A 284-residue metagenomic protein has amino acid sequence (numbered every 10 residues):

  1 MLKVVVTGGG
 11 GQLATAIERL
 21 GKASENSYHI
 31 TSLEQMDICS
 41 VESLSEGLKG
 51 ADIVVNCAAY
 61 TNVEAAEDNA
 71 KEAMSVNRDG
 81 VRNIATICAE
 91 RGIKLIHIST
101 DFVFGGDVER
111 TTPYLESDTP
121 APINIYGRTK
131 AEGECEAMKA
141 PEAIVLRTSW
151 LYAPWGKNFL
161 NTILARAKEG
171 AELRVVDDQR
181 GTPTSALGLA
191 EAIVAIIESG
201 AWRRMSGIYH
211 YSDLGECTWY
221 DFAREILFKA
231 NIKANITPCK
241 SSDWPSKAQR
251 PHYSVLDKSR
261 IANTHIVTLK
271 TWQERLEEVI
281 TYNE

Functional and structural regions predicted by a protein language model:
V4-L20: N-terminal Rossmann NAD(P)H-binding glycine-rich loop of SDR-like oxidoreductase domains
Q12, T218-W219, S241-K258: Active-site loop of classical SDR/Rossmann-like NAD(P)-dependent oxidoreductases, centered on the catalytic Tyr-X3-Lys
S24-L44: Adenosine-cofactor binding site in Rossmann-like domains, unifying the SAM/SAH pocket of S-adenosylmethionine-dependent
I38-R78, I87-A89: NAD(P)H-binding glycine-rich loop region in Rossmannoid oxidoreductase-like domains and their noncatalytic homologs
D68, S75, G80-N83, E90 (+2 more regions): Catalytic helix-loop patch of NAD(P)-dependent Rossmann-fold dehydrogenases
M138-G181, L187-G188, V194-A195: NAD(P)-dependent short-chain dehydrogenase/reductase
S199-P245: Mid/C-terminal beta-alpha module of Rossmann-like enzyme folds, strongest in SDR-family dehydrogenases/epimerases
H252-E284: C-terminal amphipathic/interface module of NAD(P)-dependent oxidoreductases and related NAD-binding regulators
